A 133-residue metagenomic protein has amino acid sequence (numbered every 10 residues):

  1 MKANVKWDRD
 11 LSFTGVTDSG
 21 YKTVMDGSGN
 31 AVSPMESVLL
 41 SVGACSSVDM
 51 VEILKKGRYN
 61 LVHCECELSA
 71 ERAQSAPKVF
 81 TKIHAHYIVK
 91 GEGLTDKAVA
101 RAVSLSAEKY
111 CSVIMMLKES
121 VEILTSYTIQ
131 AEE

Functional and structural regions predicted by a protein language model:
M1-L40, V51-E133: Extended beta-strand/beta-hairpin segments
V48: Short glycine/serine/threonine-rich phosphate/pyrophosphate-binding segments that cradle anionic phosphate groups
